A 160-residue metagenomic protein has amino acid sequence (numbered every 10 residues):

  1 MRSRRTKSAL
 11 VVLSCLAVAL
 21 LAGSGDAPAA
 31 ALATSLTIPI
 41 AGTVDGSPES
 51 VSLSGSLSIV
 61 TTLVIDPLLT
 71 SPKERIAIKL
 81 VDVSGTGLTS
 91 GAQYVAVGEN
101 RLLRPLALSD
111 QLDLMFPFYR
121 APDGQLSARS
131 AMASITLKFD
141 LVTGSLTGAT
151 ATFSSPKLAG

Functional and structural regions predicted by a protein language model:
R2-V12: Bacterial N-terminal signal peptides that target proteins for export
V11-A22: Bacterial N-terminal signal peptides
S24-D26: Signal peptide cleavage region of secreted peptide precursors
P28-G160: Beta-strand-enriched cores of mature, soluble protein domains
